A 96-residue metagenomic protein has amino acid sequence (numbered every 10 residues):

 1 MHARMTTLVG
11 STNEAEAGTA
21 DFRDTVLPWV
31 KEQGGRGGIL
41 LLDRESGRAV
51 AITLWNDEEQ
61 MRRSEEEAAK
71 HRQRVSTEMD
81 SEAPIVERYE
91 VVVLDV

Functional and structural regions predicted by a protein language model:
M1-V50, L54-K70, T77-V96: Short S/T/G/P-rich N-terminal loop/turn motif that feeds into the first structured element of a domain
